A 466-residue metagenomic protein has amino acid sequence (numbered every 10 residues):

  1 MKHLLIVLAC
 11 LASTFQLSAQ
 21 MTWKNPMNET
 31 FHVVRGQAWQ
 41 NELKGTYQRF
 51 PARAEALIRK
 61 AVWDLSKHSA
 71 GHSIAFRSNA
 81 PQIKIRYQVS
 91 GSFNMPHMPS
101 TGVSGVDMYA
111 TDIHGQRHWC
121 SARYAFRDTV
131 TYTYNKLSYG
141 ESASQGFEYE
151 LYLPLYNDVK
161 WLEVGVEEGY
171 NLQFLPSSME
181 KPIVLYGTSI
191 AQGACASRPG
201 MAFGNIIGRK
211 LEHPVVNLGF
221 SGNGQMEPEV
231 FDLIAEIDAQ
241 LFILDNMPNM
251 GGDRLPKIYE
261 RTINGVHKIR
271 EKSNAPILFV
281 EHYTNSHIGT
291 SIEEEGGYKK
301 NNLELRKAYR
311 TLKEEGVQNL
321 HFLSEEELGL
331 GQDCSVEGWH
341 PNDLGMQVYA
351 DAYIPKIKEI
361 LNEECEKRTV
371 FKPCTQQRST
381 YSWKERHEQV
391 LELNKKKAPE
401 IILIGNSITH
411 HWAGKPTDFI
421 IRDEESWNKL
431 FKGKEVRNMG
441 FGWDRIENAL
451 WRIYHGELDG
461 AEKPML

Functional and structural regions predicted by a protein language model:
M1-M21: Bacterial Sec-dependent N-terminal signal peptides
L17-P182, I354-I404, I408-L430, E435-R437: N-terminal secretory targeting modules
I85, Y309-K313: Acidic, serine/threonine- and proline-enriched intrinsically disordered linkers and terminal tails in large eukaryotic
T133-L137, A143-E150, P154-W161, L175-E271 (+7 more regions): Conserved SGNH/GDSL esterase-like catalytic core that processes O-acyl groups on lipids and polysaccharides
D245, V280-E281, E325: Alpha/beta-hydrolase-fold catalytic nucleophile elbow
K272-S273, L312-Q318: Short helix-capping segments at alpha-helix termini
V317, L323-E327, G331-D333: Reductase modules of NAD(P)H-dependent flavoproteins
L320-H321, V436: Short, conserved active-site loop motifs that form the nucleotide-linked donor/cofactor pocket
